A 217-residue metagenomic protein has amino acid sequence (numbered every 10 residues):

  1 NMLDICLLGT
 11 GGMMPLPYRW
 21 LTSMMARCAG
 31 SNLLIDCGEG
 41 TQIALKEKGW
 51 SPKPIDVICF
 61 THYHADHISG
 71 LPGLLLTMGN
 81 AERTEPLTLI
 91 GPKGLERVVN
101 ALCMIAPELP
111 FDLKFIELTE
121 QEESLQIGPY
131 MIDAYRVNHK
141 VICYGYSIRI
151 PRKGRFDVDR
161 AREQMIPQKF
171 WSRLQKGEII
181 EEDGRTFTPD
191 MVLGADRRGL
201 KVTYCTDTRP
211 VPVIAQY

Functional and structural regions predicted by a protein language model:
M2-K48, P86, Y146-I148, A195-Y204: Conserved beta-strand hairpin/beta-sheet module of binuclear metal-dependent hydrolase folds, prominently
D4, T88, D112-K114, M131: Conserved beta-strand segments of alpha/beta enzyme cores
L8, P92, I116-Q121, Y135-V137: Conserved beta-strand termini and adjacent loop/short-helix elements that scaffold enzyme active sites in alpha/beta
T10-G12, E39-G40, Y63, G94 (+2 more regions): Active-site metal-binding loops of divalent metal-dependent hydrolases
L16-P17, G128-Y217: Active-site-proximal loop/helix segment associated with metal-binding centers of metalloenzymes
A26, E122-I127, I180: Short acidic-hydrophobic surface loop/beta-edge motif
E39-I90, K114-T119: Active-site metal-binding motif and surrounding structural segment of the metallo-beta-lactamase
R97-M104, F115-E120: A gly/proline- and charged-residue-enriched helix-loop-helix capping module
